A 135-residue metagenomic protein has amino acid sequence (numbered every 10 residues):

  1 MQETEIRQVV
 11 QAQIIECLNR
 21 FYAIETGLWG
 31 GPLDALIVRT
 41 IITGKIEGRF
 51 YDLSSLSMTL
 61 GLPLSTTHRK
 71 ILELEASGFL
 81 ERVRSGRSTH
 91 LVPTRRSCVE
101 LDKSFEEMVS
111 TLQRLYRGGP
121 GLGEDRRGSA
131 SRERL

Functional and structural regions predicted by a protein language model:
M1-L28, L135: N-terminal leader segment of winged-helix/HTH proteins
R20-F21, V99-L135: Amphipathic alpha-helical dimerization/coiled-coil segments that flank or bridge DNA-binding/regulatory modules
G27-L36, C98: Short helix-coil-helix linker/hinge
R39-I46: Short, locally clustered residues in the helix-turn-helix/winged-helix DNA-binding domain
F50-L60: A short alpha-helical element within helix-turn-helix/winged-helix DNA-binding domains across DNA-binding proteins
G61-A76: Short amphipathic alpha-helical interaction segments
E75-S85: A short, conserved structural fragment
R84-H90, R96: Short, Lys/Arg-rich nucleic-acid/phosphate-binding segment
